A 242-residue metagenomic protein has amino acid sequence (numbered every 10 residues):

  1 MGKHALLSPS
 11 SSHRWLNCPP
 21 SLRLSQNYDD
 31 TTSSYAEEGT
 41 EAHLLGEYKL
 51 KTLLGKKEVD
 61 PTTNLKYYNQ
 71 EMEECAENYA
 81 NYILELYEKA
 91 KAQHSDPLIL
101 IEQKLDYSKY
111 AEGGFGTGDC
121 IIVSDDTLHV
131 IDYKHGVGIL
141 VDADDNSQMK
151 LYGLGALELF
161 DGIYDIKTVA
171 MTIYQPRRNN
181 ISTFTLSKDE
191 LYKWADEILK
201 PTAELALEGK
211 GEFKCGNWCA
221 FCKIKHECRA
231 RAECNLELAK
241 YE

Functional and structural regions predicted by a protein language model:
M1-L128: Metal-dependent nuclease catalytic cores that hydrolyze phosphodiester bonds in DNA/RNA, characterized by
S12, E38-A42, G46, M149 (+3 more regions): Short runs of predominantly hydrophobic/aromatic residues within well-ordered alpha helices that form helix-helix
N27-D29, D132-V137, E242: Glycine- and acidic
T31-A36, G138-N146, E212: Short, charged/polar micro-motifs that form catalytic or ligand-binding hotspots
E47, K51, K193, E197-E242: Accessory terminal regions of nucleic-acid processing enzymes
K49-L53, K57, G153-I163, H226: A generic secondary-structure signal for well-formed alpha-helical elements
K56-E74, D165-Q175, L236-E242: Short alpha-helical "patches" and their helix-cap loops
S95-L205: Mg2+/Mn2+-dependent nuclease catalytic core
